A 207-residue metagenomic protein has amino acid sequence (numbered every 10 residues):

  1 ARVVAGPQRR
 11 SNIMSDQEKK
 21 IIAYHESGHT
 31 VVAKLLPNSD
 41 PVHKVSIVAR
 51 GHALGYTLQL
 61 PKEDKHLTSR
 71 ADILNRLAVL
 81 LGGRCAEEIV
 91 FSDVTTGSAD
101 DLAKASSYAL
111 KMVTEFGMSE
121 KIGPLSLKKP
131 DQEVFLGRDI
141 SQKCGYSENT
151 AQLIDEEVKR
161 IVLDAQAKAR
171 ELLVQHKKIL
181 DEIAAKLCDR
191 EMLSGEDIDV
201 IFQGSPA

Functional and structural regions predicted by a protein language model:
A5-D16: P-loop NTPase nucleotide-binding/switch module
Q17-Y24, T30-A207: Soluble catalytic regions of large protease machineries
